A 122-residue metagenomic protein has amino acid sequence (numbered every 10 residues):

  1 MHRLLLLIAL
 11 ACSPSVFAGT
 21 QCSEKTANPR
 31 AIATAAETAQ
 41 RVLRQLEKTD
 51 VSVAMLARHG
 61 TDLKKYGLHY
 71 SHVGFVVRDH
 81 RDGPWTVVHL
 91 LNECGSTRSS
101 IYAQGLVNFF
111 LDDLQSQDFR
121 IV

Functional and structural regions predicted by a protein language model:
H2-L7: Sec-dependent signal peptide recognition, specifically the positively charged N-region followed immediately by
S13-S15: N-terminal signal peptide c-region/cleavage motif recognized by signal peptidases
G19-D79: N-terminal accessory segments that precede or flank the first globular/catalytic domain
A54, R58-V122: Glycine-rich catalytic cores of cysteine/serine-nucleophile enzymes that process amide/ester linkages in cell-envelope
